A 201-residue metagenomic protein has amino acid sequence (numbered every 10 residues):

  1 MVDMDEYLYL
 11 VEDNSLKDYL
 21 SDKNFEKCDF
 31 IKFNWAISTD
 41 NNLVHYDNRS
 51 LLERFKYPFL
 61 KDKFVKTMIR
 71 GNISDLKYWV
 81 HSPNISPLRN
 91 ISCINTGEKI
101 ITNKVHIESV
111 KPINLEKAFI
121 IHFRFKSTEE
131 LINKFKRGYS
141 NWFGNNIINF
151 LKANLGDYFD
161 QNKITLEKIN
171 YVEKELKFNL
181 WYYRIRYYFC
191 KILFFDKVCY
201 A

Functional and structural regions predicted by a protein language model:
M1-Y9: Short beta-strand-to-loop acidic/aromatic patch adjacent to the donor-nucleotide binding site
L10-A201: Catalytic-site signature of metal-activated, phosphate-bearing donor transferases, centered on the GT-A/GT-A-like
